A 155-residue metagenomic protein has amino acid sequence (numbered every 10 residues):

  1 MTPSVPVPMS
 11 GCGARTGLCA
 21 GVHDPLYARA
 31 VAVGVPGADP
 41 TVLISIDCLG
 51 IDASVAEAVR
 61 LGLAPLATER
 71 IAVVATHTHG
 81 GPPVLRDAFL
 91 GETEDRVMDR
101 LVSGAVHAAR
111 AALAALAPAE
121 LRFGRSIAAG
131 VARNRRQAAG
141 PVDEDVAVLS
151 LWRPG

Functional and structural regions predicted by a protein language model:
T2-G155: Conserved beta-alpha junction segments in alpha/beta enzyme cores
